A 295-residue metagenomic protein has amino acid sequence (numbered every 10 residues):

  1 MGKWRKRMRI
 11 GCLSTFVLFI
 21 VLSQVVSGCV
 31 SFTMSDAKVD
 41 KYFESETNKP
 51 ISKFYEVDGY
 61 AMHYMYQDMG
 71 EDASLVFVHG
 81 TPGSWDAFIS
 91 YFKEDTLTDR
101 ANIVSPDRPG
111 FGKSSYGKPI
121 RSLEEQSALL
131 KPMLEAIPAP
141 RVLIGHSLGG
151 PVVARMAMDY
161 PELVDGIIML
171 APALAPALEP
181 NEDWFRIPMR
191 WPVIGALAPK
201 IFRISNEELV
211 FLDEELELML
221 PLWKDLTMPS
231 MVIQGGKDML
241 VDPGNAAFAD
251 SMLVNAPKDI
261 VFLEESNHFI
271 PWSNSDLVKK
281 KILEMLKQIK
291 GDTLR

Functional and structural regions predicted by a protein language model:
G2-A73, R100-A101, K287-R295: Alpha/beta-hydrolase fold catalytic core
Q67-G112: Conserved HGGG/HGGXW glycine-rich cap/lid loop of the alpha/beta-hydrolase fold
D95, G236-E264: Conserved loop-alpha-helix segment in the C-terminal half of the alpha/beta-hydrolase fold that carries the catalytic
S105-V142: Active-site loop/oxyanion-hole signature of alpha/beta-hydrolase fold enzymes
P151-A154, M158, I167-I194: Flexible "cap/lid" loop of the alpha/beta hydrolase fold
N206-L222: Active-site nucleophile elbow and catalytic-triad environment of alpha/beta-hydrolase enzymes
L226, V232-Q234: Short beta-strand/loop motif that positions the catalytic acidic residue of the alpha/beta-hydrolase fold
S266-S275: Catalytic histidine-centered segment of alpha/beta-hydrolase-like enzymes
